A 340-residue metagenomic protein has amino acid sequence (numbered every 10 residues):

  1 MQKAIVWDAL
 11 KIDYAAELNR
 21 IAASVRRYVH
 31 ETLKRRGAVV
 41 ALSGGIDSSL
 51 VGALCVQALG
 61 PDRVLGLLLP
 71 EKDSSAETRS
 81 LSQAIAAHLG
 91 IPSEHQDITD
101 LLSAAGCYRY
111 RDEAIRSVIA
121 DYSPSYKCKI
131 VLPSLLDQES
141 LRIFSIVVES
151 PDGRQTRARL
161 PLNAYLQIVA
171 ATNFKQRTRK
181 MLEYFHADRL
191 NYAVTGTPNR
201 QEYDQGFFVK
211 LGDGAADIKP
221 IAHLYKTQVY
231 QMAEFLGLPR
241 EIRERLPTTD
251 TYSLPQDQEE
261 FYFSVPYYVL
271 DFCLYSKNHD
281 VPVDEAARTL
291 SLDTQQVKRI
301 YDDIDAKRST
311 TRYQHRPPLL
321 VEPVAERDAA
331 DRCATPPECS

Functional and structural regions predicted by a protein language model:
M1-V40, L50-Q57, D62-L65, D73 (+1 more regions): ATP/NTP-dependent adenylation/nucleotidyl-transfer catalytic domains that generate, transfer, or process NMP-activated
G45: Conserved G/P- and acidic residue-centered "switch" motifs that form tight phosphate/ATP-binding loops in soluble
P70: Acidic, Mg2+-coordinating phosphoryl-transfer loop and its flanking beta/alpha structural elements, shared across
